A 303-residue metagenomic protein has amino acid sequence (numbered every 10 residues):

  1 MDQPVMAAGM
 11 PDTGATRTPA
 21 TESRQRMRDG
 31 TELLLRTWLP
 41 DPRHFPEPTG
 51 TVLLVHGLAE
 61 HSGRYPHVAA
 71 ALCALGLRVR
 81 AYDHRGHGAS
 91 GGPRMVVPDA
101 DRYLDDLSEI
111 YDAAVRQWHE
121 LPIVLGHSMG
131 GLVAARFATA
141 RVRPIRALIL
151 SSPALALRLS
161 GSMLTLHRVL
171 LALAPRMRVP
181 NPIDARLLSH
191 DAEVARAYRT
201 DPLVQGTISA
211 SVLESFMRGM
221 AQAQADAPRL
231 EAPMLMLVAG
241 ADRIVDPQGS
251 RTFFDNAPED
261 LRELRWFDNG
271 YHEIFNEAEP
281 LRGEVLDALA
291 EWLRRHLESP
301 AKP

Functional and structural regions predicted by a protein language model:
M1-H44: An N-terminal hydrophobic leader/cap segment in hydrolases
T49-V52, G57-E60: Active-site glycine-rich loops that stabilize anionic/oxyanionic intermediates across multiple enzyme folds
A59-S62, G88-W118, E284-V285: Catalytic nucleophile-loop/oxyanion-hole region of alpha/beta-hydrolase and closely related hydrolase-like folds
R64, A69-P93: Conserved alpha/beta-hydrolase
L125-S209: Alpha/beta-hydrolase-fold enzymes
L230, M236-V238, D242: Short beta-strand/loop motif that positions the catalytic acidic residue of the alpha/beta-hydrolase fold
A232, D246-D255: Short alpha-helix in the alpha/beta-hydrolase fold that links the catalytic acid
E263-P303: Catalytic active-site module of serine/aspartate enzymes centered on a nucleophile-bearing elbow/loop
